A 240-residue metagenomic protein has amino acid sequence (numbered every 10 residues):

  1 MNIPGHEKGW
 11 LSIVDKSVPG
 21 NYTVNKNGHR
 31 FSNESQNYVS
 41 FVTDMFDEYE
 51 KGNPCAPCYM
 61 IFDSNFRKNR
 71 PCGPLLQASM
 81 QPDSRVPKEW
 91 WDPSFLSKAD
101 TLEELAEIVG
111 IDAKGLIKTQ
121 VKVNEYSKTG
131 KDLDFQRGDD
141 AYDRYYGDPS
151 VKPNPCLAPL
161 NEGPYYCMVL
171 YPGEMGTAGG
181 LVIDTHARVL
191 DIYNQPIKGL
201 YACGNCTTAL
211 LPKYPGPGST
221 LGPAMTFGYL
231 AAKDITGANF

Functional and structural regions predicted by a protein language model:
M1-V121, E125-F240: Residues forming the flavin
